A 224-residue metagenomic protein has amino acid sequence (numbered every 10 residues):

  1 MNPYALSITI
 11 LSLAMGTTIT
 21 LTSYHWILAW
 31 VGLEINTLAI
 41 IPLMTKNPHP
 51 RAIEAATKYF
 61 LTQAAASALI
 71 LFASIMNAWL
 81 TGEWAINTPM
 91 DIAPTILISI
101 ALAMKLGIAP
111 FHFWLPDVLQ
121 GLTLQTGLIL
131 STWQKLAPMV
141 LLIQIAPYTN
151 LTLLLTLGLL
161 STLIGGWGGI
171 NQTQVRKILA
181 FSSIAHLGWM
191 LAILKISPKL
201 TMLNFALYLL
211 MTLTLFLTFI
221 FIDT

Functional and structural regions predicted by a protein language model:
M1-T224: Core, highly hydrophobic multi-pass alpha-helical transmembrane subunits of bioenergetic inner membranes
